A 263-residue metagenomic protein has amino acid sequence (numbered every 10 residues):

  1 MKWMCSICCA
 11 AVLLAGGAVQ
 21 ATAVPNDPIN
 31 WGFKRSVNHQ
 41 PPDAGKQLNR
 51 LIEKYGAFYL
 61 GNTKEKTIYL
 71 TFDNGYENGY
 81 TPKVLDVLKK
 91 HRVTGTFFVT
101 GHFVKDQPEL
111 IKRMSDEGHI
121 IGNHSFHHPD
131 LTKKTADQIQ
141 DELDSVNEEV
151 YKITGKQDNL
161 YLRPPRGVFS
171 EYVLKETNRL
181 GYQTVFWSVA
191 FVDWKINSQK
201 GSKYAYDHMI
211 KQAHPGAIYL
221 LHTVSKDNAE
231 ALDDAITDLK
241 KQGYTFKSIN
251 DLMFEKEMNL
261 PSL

Functional and structural regions predicted by a protein language model:
K2-T71, E77-D86, K90, I236-D238 (+1 more regions): N-terminal pre-catalytic segment of deacetylase/amide-hydrolase enzymes
C9-A10, G16, L131, S170 (+1 more regions): Enrichment for repetitive, rod-forming helical segments
E65-I68, N78-Y80, V84, K89-L220 (+1 more regions): Metal-dependent polysaccharide deacetylase catalytic core of the NodB/CE4 family, i.e., the active-site-bearing domain
F169-S170, D227-N228, E255-E257: Short catalytic/ligand-binding loop motif for oxyanion handling, primarily in non-cytosolic enzymes, centered on
I196-K200, L232-D234, M258-P261: Histidine/acidic-residue-rich catalytic or RNA/ligand-binding cores of hydrolases and nuclease-related proteins
H214-N250: Catalytic grooves of carbohydrate-active enzymes
